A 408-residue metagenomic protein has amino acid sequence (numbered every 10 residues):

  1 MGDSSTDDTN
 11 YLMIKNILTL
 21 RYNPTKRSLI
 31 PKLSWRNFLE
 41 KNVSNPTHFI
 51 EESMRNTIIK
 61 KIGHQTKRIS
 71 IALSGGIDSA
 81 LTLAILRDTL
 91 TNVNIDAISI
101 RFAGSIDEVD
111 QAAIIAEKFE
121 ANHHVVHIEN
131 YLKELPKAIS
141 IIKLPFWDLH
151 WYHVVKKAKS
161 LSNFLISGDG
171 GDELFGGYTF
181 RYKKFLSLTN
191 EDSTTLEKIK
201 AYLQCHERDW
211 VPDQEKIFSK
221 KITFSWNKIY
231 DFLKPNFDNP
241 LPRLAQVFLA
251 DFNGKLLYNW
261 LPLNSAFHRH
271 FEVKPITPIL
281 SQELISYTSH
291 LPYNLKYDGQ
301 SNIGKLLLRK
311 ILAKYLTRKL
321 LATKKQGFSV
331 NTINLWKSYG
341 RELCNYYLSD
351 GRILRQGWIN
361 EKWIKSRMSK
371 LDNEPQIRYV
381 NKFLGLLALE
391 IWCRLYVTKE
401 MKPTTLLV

Functional and structural regions predicted by a protein language model:
M1-K41, N56-I59, W151: N-terminal glutamine amidotransferase
D7-R21, A250-P262, N381-T398: Short, hydrophobic/amphipathic alpha-helical patches that form generic packing surfaces within helical domains
N10, L354-V408: Acidic, carboxylate-rich catalytic segments that either coordinate divalent cations
W35-L244, A266-Y315, T332-I333, K382 (+1 more regions): ATP-dependent adenylate-handling active sites, centered on carboxylate activation for C-N bond formation
V126-E134, L257-P262, E283-I285, G357-R367: Active-site-adjacent bridging/hinge elements
L261-L263, Y315-R318: Conserved cytochrome P450 K-helix E-x-x-R motif and the immediately C-terminal K′/meander segment
R318-Q376: PAPS-dependent sulfotransferase catalytic core
